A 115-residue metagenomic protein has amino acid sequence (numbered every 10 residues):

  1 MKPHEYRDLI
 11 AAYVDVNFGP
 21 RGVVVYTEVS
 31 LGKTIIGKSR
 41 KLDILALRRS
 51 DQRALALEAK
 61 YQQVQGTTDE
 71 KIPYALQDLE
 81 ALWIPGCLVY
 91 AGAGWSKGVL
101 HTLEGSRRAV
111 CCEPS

Functional and structural regions predicted by a protein language model:
M1-K33: Acidic-basic catalytic patches of nuclease active cores, encompassing PD-(D/E)XK and other metal-cofactor nuclease
Y6, G37, T67-K71: Phosphate/oxyanion-binding active-site loops and adjacent basic polyanion-contact surfaces
R21-D51, G66: Active-site metal-binding core of divalent-cation-utilizing nuclease and nuclease-like domains
V25, G86, A109-C111: Hydrophobic beta-strand scaffold residues
L31, G92, S115: Residue-level "edge-of-site" marker
S50-L55, K60-S106: Catalytic cores of nucleic-acid endonucleases
E104-S115: Charged, structured surface patches that assemble and position nucleic-acid processing machinery
